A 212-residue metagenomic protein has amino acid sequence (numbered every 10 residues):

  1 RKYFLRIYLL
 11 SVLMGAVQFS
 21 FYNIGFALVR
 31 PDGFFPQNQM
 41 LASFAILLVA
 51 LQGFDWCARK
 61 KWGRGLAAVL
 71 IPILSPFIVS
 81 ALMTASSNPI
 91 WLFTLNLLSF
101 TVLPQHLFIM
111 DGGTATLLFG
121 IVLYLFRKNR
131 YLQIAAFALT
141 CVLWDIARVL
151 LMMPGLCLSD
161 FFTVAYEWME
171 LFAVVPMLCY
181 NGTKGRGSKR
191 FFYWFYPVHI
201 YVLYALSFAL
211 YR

Functional and structural regions predicted by a protein language model:
R1-R212: Alpha-helical transmembrane segments and their immediate juxtamembrane cytosolic regions
